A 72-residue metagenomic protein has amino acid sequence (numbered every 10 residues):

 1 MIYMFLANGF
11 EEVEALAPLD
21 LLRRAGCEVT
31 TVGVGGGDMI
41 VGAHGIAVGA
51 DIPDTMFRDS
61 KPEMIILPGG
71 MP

Functional and structural regions predicted by a protein language model:
M1-P72: Extended, subdomain-level signal for the structured scaffold at the beginning of enzyme domains
